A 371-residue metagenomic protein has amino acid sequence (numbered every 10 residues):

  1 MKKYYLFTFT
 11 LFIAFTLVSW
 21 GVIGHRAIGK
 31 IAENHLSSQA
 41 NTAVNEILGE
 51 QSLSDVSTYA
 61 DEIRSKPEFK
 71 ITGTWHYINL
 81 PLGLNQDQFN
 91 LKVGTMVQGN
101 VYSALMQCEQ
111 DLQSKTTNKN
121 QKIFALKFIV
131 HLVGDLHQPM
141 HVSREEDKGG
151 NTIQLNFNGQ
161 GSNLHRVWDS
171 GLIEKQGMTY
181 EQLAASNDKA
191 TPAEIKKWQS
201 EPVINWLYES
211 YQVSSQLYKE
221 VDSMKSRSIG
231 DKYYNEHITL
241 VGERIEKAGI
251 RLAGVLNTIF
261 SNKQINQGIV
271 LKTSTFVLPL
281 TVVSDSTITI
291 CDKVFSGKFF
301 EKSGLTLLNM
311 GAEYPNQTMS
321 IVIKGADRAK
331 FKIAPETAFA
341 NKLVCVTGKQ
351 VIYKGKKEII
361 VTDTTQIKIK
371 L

Functional and structural regions predicted by a protein language model:
M1-A27, Q264-Q267: Bacterial Sec-dependent N-terminal signal peptides
K2, K66-E68, G242-R244, L280 (+1 more regions): A general structural signal for short secondary-structure junctions and capping/turn motifs
F12-I13, H35, D147, I359: Alpha-helical transmembrane segments and their juxtamembrane interfaces
S19-L132, R144-K232, H237-S261: N-terminal, motif-rich segments that launch catalysis or mediate targeting to/interaction with membranes, typified by
M140-H141: Transmembrane alpha-helix/helix-exit interface in multi-pass inner-membrane proteins
N262-L371: OB-fold and OB-like single-stranded nucleic-acid-recognition modules and their adjacent interaction interfaces
